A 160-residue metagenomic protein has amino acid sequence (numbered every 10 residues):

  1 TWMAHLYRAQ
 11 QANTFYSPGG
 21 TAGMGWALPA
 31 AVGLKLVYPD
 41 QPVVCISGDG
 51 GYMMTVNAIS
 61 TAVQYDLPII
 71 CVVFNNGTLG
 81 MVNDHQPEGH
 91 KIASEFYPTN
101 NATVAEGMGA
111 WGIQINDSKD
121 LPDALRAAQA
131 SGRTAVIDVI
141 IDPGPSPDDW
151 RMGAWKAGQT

Functional and structural regions predicted by a protein language model:
W2-T160: Thiamine diphosphate
